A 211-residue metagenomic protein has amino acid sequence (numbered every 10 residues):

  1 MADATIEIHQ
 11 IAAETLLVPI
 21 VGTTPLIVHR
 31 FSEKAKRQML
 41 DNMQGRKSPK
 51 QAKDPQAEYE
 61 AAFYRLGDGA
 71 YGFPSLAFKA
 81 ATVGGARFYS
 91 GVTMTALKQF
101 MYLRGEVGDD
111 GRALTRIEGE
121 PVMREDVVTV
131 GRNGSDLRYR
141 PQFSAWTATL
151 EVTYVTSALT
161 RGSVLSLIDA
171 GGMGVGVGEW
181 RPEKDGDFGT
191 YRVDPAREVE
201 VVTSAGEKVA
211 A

Functional and structural regions predicted by a protein language model:
M1-A211: RNA-interacting cores
